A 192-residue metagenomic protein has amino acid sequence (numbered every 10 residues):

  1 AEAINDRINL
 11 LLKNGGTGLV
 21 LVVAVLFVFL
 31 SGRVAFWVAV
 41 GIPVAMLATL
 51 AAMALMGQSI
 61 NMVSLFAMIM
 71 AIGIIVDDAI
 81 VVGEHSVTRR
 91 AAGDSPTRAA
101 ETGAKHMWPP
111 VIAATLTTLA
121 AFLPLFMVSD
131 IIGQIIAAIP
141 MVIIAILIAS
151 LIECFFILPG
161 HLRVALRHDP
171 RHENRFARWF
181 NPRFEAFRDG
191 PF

Functional and structural regions predicted by a protein language model:
A1-F192: Hydrophobic regular secondary-structure detector
